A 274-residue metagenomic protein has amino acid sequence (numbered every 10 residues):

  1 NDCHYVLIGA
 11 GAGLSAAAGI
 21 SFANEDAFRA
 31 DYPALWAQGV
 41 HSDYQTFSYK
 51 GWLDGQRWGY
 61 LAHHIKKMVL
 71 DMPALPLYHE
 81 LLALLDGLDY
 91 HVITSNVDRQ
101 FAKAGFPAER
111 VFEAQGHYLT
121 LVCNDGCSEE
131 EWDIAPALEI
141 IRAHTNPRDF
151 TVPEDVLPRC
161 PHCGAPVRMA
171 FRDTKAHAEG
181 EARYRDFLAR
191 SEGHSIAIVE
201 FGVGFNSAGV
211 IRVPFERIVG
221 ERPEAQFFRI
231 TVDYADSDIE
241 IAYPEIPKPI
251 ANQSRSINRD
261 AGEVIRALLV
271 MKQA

Functional and structural regions predicted by a protein language model:
N1-A274: Conserved catalytic alpha/beta core of Sir2/sirtuin-type deacylases, generalized to analogous enzyme cores that bind
